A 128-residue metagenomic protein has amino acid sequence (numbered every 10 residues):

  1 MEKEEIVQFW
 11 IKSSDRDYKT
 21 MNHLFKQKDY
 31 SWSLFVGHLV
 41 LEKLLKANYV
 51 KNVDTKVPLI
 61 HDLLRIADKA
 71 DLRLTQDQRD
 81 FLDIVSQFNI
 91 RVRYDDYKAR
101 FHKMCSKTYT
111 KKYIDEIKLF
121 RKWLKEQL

Functional and structural regions predicted by a protein language model:
M1-L128: Terminal alpha-helical segments
